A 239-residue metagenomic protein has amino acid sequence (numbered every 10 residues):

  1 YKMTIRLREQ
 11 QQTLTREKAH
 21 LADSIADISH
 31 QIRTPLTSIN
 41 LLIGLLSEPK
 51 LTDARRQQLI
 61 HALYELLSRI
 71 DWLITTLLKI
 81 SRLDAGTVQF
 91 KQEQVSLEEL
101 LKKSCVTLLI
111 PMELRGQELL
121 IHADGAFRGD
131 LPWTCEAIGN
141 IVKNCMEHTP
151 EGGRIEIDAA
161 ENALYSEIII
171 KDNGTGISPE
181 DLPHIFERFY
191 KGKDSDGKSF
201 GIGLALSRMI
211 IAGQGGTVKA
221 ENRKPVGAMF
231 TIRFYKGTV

Functional and structural regions predicted by a protein language model:
E65-I70: Short alpha-helical segment of the dimerization/phosphotransfer core of two-component systems
C145-M146: Short helix-loop "hinge" at the ATP-lid/N-box region of the Bergerat-fold HATPase_c
G152-L164: Short beta-strand/loop element within the Bergerat-fold HATPase_c
D172: Acidic ATP/Mg2+-coordinating residue in the GHKL
I177-Y190: Short conserved segment of the HATPase_c
G203, S207: Short alpha-helical Gxxx[C/S/T] motif in the catalytic ATP-binding
G216-T217: Conserved glycine-rich
